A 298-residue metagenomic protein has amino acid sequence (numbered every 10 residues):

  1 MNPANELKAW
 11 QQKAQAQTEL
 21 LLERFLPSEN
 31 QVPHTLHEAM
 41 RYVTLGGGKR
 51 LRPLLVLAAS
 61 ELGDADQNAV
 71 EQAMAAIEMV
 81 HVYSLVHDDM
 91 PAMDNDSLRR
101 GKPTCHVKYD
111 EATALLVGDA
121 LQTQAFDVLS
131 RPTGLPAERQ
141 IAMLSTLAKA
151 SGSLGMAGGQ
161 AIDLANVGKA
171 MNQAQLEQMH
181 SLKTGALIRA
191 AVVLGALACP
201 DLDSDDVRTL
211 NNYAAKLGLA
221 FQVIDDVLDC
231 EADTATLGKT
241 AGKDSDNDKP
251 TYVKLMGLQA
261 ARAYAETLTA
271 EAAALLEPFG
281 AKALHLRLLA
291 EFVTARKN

Functional and structural regions predicted by a protein language model:
M1-F25: N-terminal export signals and maturation junctions of secreted/periplasmic proteins
E6, A16, L26-L275, A281-T294: Mg2+-dependent prenyl diphosphate-binding active-site environment of isoprenoid biosynthetic enzymes
K297-N298: Short cytosolic juxtamembrane segments of multi-pass membrane proteins
